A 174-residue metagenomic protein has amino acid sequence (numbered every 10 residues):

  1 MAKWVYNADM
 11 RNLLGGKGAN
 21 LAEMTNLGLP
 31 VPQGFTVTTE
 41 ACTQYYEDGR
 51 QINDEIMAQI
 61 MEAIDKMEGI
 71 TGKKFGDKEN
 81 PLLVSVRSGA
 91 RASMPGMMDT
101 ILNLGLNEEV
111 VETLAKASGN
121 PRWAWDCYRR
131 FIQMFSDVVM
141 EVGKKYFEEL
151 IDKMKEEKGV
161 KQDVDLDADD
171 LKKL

Functional and structural regions predicted by a protein language model:
M1-L174: Nucleotide/phosphate-binding sheet-loop regions of phosphoryl- and nucleotidyl-transfer enzymes
